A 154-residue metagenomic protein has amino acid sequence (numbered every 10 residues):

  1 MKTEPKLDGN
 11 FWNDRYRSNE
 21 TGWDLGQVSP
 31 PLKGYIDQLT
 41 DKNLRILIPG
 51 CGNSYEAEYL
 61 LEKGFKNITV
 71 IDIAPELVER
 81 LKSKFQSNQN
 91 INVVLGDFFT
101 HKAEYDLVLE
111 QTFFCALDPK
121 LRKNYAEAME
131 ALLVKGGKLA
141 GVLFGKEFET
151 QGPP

Functional and structural regions predicted by a protein language model:
M1-A103, L117-P154: Class I (Rossmann-like) S-adenosyl-L-methionine-dependent methyltransferase catalytic domain, capturing the SAM-binding
D106: Conserved acidic residues
L109: A conserved beta-strand element that flanks and buttresses the S-adenosyl-L-methionine
T112, A116: Short catalytic micro-motifs in class I SAM-dependent methyltransferases
